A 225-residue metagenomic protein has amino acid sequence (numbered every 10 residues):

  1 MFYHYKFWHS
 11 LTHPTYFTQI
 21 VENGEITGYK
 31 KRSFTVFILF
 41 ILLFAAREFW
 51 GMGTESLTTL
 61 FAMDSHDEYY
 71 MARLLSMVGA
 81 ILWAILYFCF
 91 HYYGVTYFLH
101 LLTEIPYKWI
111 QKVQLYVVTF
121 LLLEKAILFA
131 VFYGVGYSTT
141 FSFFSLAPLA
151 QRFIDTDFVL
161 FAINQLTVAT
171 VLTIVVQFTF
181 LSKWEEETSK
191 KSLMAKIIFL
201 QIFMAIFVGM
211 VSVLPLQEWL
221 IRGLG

Functional and structural regions predicted by a protein language model:
M1-F17, M71-E104, V159-F178: Alpha-helical transmembrane segments and their immediate interhelical/interface regions in integral membrane proteins
M1-M71: N-terminal juxtamembrane cytosolic/stromal segments of multi-pass membrane proteins
E22-R32, H100-I110, S182-L193: Membrane-interface helix-boundary motifs at transmembrane edges
L39-W50, Y87, H91, V95 (+5 more regions): Alpha-helical transmembrane segments of multipass membrane proteins
F49-F61, A130-F143, V213-E218: Membrane-helix interface motif
E68-S142: Alpha-helical transmembrane segments with an aromatic anchor "belt"
Q111-I197, I202, F207-V208: Hydrophobic alpha-helical transmembrane segments and adjacent short intramembrane/lumenal linkers of inner/organellar
I206-G225: Juxtamembrane boundary at the C-terminal end of a transmembrane helix
